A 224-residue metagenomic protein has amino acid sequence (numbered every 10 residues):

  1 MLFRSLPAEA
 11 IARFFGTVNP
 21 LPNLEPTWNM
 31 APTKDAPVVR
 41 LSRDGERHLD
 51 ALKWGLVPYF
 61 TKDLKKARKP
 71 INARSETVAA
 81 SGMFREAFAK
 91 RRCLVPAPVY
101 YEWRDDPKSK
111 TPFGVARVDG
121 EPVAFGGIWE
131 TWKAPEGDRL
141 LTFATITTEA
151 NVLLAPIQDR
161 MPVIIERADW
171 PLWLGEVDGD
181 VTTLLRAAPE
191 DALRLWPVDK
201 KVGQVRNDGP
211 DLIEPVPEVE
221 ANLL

Functional and structural regions predicted by a protein language model:
M1-L224: Short linear sequence motif anchored by a di-proline
